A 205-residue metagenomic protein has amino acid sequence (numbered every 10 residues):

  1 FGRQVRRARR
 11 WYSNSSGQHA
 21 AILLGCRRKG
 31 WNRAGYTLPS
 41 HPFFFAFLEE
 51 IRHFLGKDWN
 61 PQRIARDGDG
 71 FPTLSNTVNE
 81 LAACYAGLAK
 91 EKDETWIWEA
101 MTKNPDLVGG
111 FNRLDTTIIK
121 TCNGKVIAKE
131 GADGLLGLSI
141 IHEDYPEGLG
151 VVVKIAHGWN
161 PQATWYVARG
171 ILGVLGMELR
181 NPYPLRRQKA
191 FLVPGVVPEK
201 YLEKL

Functional and structural regions predicted by a protein language model:
F1-F71, G87: Active-site-adjacent helix/loop patches that line small-molecule binding or acyl-intermediate pockets
H19, F43, F47, T77 (+2 more regions): General structural feature for long, well-ordered alpha-helical segments within catalytic domains of soluble enzymes
A86-L205: Structured C-terminal helix/loop/strand segments within mature extracytoplasmic catalytic/sensor domains
